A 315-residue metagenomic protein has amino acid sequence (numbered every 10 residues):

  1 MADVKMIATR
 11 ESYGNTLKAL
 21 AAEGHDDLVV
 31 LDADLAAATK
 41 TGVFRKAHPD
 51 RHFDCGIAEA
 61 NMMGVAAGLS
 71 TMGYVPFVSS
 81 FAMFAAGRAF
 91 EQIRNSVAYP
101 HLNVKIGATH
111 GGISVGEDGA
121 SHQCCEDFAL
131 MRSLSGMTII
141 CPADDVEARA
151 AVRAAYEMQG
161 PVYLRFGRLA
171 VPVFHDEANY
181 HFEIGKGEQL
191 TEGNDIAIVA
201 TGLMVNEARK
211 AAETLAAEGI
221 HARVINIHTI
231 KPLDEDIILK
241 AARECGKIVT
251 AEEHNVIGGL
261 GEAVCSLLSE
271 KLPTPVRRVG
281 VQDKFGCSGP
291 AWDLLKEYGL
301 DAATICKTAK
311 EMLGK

Functional and structural regions predicted by a protein language model:
M1-R165, A170, H181, T304: Thiamine diphosphate
E11, L35-G42, K46, V115-G116 (+1 more regions): Thiamine diphosphate
